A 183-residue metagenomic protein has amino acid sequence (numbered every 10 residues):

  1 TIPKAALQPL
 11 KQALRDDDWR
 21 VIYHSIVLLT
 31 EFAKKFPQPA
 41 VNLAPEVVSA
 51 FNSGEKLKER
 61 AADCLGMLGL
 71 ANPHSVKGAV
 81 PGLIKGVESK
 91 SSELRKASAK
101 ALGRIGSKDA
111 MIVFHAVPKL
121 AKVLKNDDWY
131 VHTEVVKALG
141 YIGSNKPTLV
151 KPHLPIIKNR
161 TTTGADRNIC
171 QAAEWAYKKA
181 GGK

Functional and structural regions predicted by a protein language model:
I2-A13, P37-A50, P73-G86, A110-V123 (+2 more regions): Amphipathic alpha-helical scaffolding segments comprising HEAT/armadillo-like alpha-solenoid repeats
L7, K11, S25-V27, A62 (+4 more regions): Hydrophobic core positions within HEAT/HEAT-like alpha-solenoid repeats
W19-R20, E55-K56, S92-E93, W129-Y130 (+1 more regions): Alpha-helix N-cap/helix-start positions at coil->helix boundaries
Y23-H24, E59-D63, K77, K96-A97 (+3 more regions): Alpha-solenoid HEAT/ARM repeat scaffold
F32-K34, A62, G69, V80 (+1 more regions): Leucine-rich tandem repeat or coiled-coil scaffolds
E59-G66, K90-R104, K108, F114-H115: Eukaryotic tandem repeat interaction scaffolds
K158-K183: Eukaryotic acidic, Ser/Thr-rich intrinsically disordered low-complexity regions
